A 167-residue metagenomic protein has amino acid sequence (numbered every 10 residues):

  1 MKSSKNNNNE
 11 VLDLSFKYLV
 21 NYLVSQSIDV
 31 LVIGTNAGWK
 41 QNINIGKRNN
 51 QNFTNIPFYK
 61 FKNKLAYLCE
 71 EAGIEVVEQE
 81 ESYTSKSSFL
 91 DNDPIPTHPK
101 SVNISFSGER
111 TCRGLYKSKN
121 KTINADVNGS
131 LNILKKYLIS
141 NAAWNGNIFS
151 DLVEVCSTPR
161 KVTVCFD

Functional and structural regions predicted by a protein language model:
M1-D167: Positively charged, helix-rich recognition surfaces that bind polyanionic ligands
